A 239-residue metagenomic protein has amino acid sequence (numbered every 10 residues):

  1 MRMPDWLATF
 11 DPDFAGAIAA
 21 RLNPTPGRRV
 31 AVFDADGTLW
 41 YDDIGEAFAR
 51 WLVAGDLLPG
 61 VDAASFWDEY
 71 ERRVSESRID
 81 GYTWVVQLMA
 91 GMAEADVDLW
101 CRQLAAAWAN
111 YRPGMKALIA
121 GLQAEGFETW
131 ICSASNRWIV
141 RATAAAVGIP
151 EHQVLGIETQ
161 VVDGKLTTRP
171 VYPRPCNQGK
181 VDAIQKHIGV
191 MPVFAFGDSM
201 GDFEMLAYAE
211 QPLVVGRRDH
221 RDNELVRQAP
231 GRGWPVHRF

Functional and structural regions predicted by a protein language model:
R2-V30, A95-F239: C-terminal cap/substrate-recognition subdomain and adjoining C-terminal extension of metal-dependent phosphatase-like
W6, D36, W40, E76 (+3 more regions): A general boundary/transition motif marking the beginning of the first structured unit of a protein
P26, V30-A31, L39, I79-T83 (+3 more regions): Residue-level signal for the start and early helices of compact helical domains
R29-I44, L206: Asp-based phosphoryl-transfer active-site loop
D34, W84, V154: Residue-level signal for pocket-adjacent positions within structured domains
I44-A117: A metal-dependent, Asp-based hydrolase signature
